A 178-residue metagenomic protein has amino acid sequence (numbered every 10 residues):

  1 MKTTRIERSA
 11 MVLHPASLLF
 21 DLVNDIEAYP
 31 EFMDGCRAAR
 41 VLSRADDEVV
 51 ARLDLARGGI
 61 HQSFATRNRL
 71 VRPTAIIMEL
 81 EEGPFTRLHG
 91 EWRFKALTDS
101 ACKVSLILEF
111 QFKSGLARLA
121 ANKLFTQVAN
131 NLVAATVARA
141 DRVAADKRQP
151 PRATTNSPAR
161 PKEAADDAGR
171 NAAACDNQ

Functional and structural regions predicted by a protein language model:
M1-D47, R142, P158-R160, A165-Q178: Hydrophobic ligand-binding cavity/cleft-lining segments
R5-E7, H61-A65, R87-G90: Short, surface-exposed coil-to-beta transition loops
I6-A10, A51, W92, L106-L108: A structural signal for short, well-ordered beta-strand segments
A16, S43-D47, R69-P73, R93-K103: A short, structured loop/turn motif at beta-sheet edges
L19-V23, Y29, A51, N68 (+2 more regions): Hydrophobic pocket/interface hotspot
R40-E82, A135, R139, P161 (+1 more regions): Glycine-rich portal/gate segments that line the openings of hydrophobic small-molecule binding cavities
E79-N130: Beta-strand/loop substructures that line and gate deep hydrophobic ligand-binding cavities in soluble
F112, L116-D166: A conserved amphipathic terminal alpha-helix motif
